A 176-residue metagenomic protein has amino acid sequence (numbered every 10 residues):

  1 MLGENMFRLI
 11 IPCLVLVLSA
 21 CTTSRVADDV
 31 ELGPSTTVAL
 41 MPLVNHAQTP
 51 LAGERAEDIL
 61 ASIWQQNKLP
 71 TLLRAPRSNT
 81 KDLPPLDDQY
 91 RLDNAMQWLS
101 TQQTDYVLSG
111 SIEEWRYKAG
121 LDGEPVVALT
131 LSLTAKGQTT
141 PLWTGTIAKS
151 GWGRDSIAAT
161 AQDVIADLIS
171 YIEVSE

Functional and structural regions predicted by a protein language model:
M1-C21: Sec-dependent bacterial lipoprotein signal peptides
N5, C21-D28, D82-L83, Y90: Generic detector of solvent-exposed, compositionally biased contiguous segments
C21-T36, E57, W98-Q102, Y117 (+2 more regions): C-terminal/domain-edge helix-coil "capping" segments
P34-S35, A47-T104, T140-T144: N-terminal segment of the mature soluble domain
A39-P42, V107-S111, A128-S132, T144-T146: Soluble periplasmic/extracytoplasmic beta-strand elements of cell-envelope proteins
P42-L51, L83-L86, A119, S150-R154: Second-shell loop/turn segments in exported
Y90-L92, V126-L129: Charged helix-capping and loop-helix junction motifs
E113-W115: Short beta->alpha connector loops
